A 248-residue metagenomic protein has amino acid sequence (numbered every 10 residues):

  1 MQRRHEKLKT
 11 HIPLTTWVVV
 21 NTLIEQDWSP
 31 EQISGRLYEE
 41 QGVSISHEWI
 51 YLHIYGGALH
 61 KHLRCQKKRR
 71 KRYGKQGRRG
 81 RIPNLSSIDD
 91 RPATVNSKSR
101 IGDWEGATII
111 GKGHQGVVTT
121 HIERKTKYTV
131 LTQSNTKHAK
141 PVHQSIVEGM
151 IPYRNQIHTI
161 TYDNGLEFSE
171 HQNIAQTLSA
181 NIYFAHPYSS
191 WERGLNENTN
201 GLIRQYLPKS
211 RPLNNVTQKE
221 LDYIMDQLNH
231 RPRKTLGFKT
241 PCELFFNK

Functional and structural regions predicted by a protein language model:
M1-Q26, E31, G35-R36: Short, basic alpha-helical/linker "hinge" immediately adjacent to a nucleic-acid-recognition surface
Q2-R3, S44-N96: Basic, flexible linker segments flanking DNA-binding modules in nucleic acid-interacting mobile-element proteins
W28, L37-W49: Short, basic interhelical loop/turn and adjoining N-cap of the next helix at nucleic-acid- or acidic-partner-contacting
A93-Y128: An active-site-proximal beta-strand-loop segment
I110-H114, L131-Y153: Active-site beta-loop-alpha junctions of metal-dependent nucleic acid enzymes, especially the RNase H-like/DDE
Y162-N164, S169-Q172, F184-Q205, N214-D226: RNase H-like two-metal-ion nuclease catalytic core shared by retroviral integrases and related mobile-element nucleases
K209-K248: C-terminal domain-tail junction helix/linker
